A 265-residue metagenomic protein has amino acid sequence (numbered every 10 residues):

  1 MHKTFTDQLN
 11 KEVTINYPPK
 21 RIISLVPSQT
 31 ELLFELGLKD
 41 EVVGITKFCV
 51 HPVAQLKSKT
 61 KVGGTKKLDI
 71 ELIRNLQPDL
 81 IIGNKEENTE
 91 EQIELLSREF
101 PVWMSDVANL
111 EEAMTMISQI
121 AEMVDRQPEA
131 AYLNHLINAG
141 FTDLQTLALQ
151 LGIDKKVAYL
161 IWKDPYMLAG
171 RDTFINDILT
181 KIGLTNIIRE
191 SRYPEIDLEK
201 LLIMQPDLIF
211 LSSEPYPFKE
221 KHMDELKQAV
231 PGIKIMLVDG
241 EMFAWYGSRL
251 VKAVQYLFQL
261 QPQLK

Functional and structural regions predicted by a protein language model:
M1-K265: N-terminal ligand-binding lobe of clamshell/alpha-beta domains
